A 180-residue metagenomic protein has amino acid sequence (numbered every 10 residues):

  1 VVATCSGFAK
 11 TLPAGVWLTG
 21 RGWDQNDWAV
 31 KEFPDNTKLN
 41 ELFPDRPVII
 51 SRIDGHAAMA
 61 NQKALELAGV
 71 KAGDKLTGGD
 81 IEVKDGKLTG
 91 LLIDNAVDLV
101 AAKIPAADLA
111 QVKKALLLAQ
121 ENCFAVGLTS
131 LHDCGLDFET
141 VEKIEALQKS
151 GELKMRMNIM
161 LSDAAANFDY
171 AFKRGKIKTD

Functional and structural regions predicted by a protein language model:
V1-F172: Divalent metal-binding segments
G175-D180: Short linear sequence signals and composition-biased patches located at protein termini or domain-edge surfaces
